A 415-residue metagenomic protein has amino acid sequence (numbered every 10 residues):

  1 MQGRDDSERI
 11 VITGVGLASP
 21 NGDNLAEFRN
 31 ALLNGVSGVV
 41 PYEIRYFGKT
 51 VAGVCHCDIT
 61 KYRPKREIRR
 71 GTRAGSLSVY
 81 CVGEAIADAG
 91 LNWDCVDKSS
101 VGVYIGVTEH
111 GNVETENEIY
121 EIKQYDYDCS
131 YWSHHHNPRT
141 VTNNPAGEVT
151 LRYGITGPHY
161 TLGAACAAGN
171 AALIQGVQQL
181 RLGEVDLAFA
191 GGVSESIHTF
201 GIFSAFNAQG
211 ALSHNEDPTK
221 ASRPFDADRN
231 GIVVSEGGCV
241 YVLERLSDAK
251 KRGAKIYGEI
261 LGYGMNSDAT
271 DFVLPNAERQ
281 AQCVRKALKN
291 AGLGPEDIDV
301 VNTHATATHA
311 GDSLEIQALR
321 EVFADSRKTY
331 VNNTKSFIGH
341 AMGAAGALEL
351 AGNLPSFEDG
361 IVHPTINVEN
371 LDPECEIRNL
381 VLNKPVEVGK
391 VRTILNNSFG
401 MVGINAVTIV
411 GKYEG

Functional and structural regions predicted by a protein language model:
M1-E67, A89, S247-E259, A351-T365 (+2 more regions): ACP-dependent fatty acid/polyketide chain-elongation machinery
M1-I12, D94-K98, A291-D297, E376-G415: Flexible, low-complexity linker/loop segments at domain and module junctions
R9-T13, V36-P41, D217-A291, D299-V300 (+1 more regions): Condensing-enzyme catalytic core mediating Claisen C-C bond formation in acyl metabolism
V11-I12, L33-T161, V193-F203, P295-G311: Conserved beta-ketoacyl condensing-enzyme motif
S78-L91, T142-P145, T150-Y153, H159-V193 (+3 more regions): Active-site-proximal alpha-helical scaffold in enzymes
Q124-S133, I174, Q178, E195-K251 (+3 more regions): Glycine-/small-residue-rich "gating" segment that lines the acyl/pantetheine channel and substrate pocket
E184-N230, Y263-A277, A305-D312, R327-R378: Acyl-CoA/ACP chain-elongation machinery
F272-K328: A glycine- and small/hydrophobic-rich beta-loop-beta segment that serves as a flexible "lid/hinge" or phosphate-binding
